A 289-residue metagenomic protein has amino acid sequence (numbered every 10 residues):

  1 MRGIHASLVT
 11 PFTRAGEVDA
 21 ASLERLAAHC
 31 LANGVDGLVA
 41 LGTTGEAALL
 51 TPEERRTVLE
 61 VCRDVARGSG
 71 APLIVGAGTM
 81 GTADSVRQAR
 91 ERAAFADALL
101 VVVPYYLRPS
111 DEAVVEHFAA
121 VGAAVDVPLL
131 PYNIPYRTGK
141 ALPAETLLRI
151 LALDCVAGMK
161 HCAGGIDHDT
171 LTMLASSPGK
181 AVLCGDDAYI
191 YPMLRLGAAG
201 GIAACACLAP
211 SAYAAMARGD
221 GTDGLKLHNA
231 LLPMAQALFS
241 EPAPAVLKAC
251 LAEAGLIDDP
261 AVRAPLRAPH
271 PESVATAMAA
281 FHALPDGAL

Functional and structural regions predicted by a protein language model:
R2-A141: Active-site beta->alpha loop and helix N-cap motifs at the rims of alpha/beta catalytic domains
I4, E17, T43-E46, A77-T79 (+5 more regions): Gly/Ser/Thr-rich helix-start
A6, T10-R14, T51-P52, Y136 (+6 more regions): Generic structural "secondary-structure junction" signal
L23, R55, L59, S85 (+7 more regions): A general structural signal for well-ordered alpha-helical segments in protein cores
L31, P192-L289: Structured C-terminal cap/extension of enzyme domains
L50-E53, V86-R87, D111-V114, L142-A144 (+4 more regions): Short secondary-structure transition/capping segments
D64-A71, A94-F95, A124-V127, L151-C155 (+3 more regions): Short helix-capping segments at alpha-helix termini
A123-A124, P135-F239: Catalytic alpha/beta core domains of metabolic enzymes, predominantly
